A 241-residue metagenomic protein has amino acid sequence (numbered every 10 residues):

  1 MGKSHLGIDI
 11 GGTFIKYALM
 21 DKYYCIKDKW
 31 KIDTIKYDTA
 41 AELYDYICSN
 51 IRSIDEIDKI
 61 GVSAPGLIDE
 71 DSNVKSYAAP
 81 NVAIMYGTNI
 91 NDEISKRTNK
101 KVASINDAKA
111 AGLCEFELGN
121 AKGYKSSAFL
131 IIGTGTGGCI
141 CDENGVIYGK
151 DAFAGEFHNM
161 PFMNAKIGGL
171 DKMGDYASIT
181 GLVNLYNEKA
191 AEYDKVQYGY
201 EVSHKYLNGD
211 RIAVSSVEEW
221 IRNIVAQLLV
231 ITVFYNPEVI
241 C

Functional and structural regions predicted by a protein language model:
S4, A18-M20, D38-A41, S95 (+3 more regions): Glycine/GP-enriched mid-protein hinge/lid loop-to-helix segment characteristic of carbohydrate kinases
G7-T13, Y17, P65: N-terminal nucleotide-binding beta1-loop-alpha1 segment
C25-E56: N-terminal phosphate-binding loop and adjacent alpha-helix
C25-I26, I68, V74-K75, V146-I147: Hydrophobic "anchor" residues
A40-C48, K59-I60, I68-S126: Glycine-rich phosphate-binding loop and adjoining helix at the ATP-binding site of ATP-dependent phosphoryl-transfer
E56-P65, E238-C241: Short glycine-rich phosphate-binding loop at a beta-alpha junction
L228-C241: Proline-aspartate-enriched helix->loop->beta-strand connector
